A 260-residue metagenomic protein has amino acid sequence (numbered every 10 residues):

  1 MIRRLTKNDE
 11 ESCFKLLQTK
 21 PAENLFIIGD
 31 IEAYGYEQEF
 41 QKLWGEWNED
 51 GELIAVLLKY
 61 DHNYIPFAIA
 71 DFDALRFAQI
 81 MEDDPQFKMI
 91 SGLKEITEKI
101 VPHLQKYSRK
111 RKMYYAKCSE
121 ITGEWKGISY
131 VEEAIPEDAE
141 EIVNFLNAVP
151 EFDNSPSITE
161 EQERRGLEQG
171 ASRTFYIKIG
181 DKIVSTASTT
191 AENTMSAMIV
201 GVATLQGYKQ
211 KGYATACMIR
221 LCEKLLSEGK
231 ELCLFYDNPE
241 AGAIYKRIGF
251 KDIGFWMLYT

Functional and structural regions predicted by a protein language model:
M1, K15, P21, G29-P85 (+1 more regions): Conserved donor-binding loop and adjoining core beta-sheet/short helix segment in diverse acyl/aminoacyl transferases
M1-F26, Y115-P156: Short amphipathic alpha-helix that is part of the acyltransferase structural core
E32-A33, K59-D61, I158, Q162-A203: A conserved beta-strand-loop-helix scaffold within acyl/acetyltransferase catalytic domains
L43-N48, T174-K178, C233: Cytosolic beta-strand hydrophobic patch enriched in CBS
Y60-I128, Y259-T260: Acyl-donor-binding surface of acyltransferase catalytic domains
F72-A78, V200-T204, Q210-S227, A243 (+1 more regions): Conserved acetyl-CoA-binding loop-helix of GNAT-fold acetyltransferases
S91-T97, L232-K246, D252, L258-T260: Conserved beta-strand-loop-alpha-helix junction that forms the acyl-donor binding cleft
Y176-K178, T189-E192, K211-K224, L234-D237 (+2 more regions): Recognition helices and adjacent regulatory flanks at domain boundaries
